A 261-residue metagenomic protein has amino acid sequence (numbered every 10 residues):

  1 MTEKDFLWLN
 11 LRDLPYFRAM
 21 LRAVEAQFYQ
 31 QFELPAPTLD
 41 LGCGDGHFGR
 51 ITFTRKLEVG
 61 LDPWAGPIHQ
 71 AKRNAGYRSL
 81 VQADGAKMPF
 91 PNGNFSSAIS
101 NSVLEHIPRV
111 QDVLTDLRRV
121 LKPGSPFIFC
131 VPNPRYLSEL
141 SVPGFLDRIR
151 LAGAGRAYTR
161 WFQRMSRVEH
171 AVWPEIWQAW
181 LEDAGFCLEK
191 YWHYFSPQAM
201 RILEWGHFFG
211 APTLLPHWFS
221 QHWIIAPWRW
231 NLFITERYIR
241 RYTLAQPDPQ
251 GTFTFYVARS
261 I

Functional and structural regions predicted by a protein language model:
M1-K87, P91, S97, D248-F255: Conserved N-terminal segment of class I S-adenosyl-L-methionine
S100-V103: A short beta-strand submotif of the Rossmann-like class I SAM-dependent methyltransferase core that lines
E105, P132-P134, H193: Histidine-centered beta-alpha loop that forms part of the nucleotide-sugar donor binding/catalytic region in diverse
I107-D112, E139: Short N-terminal helix/helix-N-cap motif within the alpha/beta-hydrolase-1
Q111-P126: A short glycine-rich, Lys/Arg-flanked "PGG" loop and its adjoining helix->strand segment in the class I
I128-A154: Conserved class I S-adenosyl-L-methionine
T159-I176: Acceptor-substrate binding/catalytic loop of class I
A179, E189-I261: A C-terminal cap/extension of S-adenosyl-L-methionine-dependent methyltransferases that defines the acceptor-substrate
